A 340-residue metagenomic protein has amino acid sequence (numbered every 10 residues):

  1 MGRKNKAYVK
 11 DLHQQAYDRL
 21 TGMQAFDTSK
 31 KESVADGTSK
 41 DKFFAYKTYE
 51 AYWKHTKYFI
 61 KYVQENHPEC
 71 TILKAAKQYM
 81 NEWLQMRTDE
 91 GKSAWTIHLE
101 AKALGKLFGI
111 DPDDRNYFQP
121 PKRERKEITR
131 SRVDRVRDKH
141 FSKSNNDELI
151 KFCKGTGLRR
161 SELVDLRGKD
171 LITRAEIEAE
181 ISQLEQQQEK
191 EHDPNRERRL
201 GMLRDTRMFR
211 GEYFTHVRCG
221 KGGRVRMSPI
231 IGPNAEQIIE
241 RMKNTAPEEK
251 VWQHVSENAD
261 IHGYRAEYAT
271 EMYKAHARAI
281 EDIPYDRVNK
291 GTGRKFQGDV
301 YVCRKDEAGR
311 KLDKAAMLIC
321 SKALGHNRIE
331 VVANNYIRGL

Functional and structural regions predicted by a protein language model:
M1-K40: N-terminal DNA-binding module of tyrosine recombinases/phage integrases
S29-R123: N-terminal core-binding DNA-recognition domain of tyrosine recombinases/integrases
K40-D41, R196-Y213, Q297-K322: Intrinsically disordered, low-complexity acidic Ser/Thr-rich regulatory segments
F118-F141, H192, R204, G211-E212 (+2 more regions): DNA breakage-rejoining catalytic core of tyrosine-based enzymes
V133-R160, V164, R304, K311-M317: Basic, Lys/Arg- and aromatic-enriched nucleic-acid-binding interface segment
L166-N234: Conserved tyrosine-mediated DNA breakage-rejoining catalytic core shared by Y-recombinases
H192-N195, R218-R241, E248-Y268: C-terminal catalytic core of Y-nucleophile DNA break-rejoin enzymes
H254-L318, H326, E330-V331: Short basic/aromatic active-site micro-motif
